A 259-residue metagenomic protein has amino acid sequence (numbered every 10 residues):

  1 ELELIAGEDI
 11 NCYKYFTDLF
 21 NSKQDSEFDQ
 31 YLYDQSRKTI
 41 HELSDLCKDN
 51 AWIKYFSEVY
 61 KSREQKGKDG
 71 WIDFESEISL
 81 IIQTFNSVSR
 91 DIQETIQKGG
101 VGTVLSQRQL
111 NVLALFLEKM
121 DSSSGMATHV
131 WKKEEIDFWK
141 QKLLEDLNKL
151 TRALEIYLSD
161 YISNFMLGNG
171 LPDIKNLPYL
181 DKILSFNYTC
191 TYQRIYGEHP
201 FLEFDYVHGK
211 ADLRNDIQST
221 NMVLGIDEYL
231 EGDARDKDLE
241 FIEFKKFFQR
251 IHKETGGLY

Functional and structural regions predicted by a protein language model:
E1-L2: Trp/Phe/Arg-rich N-terminal binding region typifying the photolyase-homology
I5-I251: Extended, H/D-rich, highly charged conserved domains that either
N169, G256-Y259: A short, acidic, amphipathic alpha-helical segment used as a generic capping/interface helix at domain edges
